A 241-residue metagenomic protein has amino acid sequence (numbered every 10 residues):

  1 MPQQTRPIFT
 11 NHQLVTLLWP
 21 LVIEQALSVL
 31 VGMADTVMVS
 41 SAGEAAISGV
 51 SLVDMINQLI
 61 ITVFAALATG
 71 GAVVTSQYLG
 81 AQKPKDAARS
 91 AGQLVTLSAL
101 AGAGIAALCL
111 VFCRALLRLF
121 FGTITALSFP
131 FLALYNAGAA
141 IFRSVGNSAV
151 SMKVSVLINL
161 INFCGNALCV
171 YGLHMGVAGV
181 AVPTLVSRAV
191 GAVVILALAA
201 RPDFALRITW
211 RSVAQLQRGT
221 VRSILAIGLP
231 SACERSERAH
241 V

Functional and structural regions predicted by a protein language model:
M1-L21, T75-F131, V170-G228: Short alpha-helical transmembrane segments in multi-pass integral membrane proteins
N11, L30-M33, S41-E44, Y78-A81 (+4 more regions): Helix-loop interface residues and adjacent transmembrane-helix termini in multi-pass membrane transporters, primarily
W19-V73, A101, S128-L132, R222-V241: Transmembrane helix-bundle signature of multi-pass secondary active exporters and lipid flippases
T36, A72-V73, C113-R114, A139 (+1 more regions): Interfacial helix-capping/hinge residues at the ends of transmembrane alpha-helices
I47-A107, Y135-S151: Small-residue-rich hydrophobic transmembrane alpha-helices
L59-T62, N162-N166, A192-L196: Hydrophobic transmembrane alpha-helices of multi-pass small-molecule transporters
A66, A107, N159-L160, A189: Hydrophobic/small/kink-forming positions within alpha-helical transmembrane segments of polytopic membrane proteins
S98, F142-A167, A178, V182-L185: Alpha-helical transmembrane segments of multi-pass membrane transporters/permeases
